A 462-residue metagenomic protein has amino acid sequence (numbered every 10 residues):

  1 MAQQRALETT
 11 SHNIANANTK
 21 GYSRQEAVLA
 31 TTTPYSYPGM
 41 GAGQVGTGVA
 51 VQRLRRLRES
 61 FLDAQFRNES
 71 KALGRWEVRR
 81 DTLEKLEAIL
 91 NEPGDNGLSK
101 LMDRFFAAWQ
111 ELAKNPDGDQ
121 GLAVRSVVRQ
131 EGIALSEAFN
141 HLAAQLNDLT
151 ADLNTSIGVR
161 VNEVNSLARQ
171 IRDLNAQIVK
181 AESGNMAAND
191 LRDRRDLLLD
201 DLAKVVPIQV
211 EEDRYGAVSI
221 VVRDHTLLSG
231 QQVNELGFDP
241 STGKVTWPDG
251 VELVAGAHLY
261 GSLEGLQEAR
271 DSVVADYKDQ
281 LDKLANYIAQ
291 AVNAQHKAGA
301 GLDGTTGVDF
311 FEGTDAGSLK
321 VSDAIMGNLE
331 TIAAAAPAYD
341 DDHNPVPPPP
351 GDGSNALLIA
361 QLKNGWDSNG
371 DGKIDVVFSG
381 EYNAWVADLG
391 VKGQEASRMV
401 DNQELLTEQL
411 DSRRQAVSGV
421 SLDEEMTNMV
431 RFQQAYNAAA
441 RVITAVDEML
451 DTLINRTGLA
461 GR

Functional and structural regions predicted by a protein language model:
M1-R462: S/T-rich, low-complexity, solvent-exposed segments of bacterial secretion/appendage proteins
